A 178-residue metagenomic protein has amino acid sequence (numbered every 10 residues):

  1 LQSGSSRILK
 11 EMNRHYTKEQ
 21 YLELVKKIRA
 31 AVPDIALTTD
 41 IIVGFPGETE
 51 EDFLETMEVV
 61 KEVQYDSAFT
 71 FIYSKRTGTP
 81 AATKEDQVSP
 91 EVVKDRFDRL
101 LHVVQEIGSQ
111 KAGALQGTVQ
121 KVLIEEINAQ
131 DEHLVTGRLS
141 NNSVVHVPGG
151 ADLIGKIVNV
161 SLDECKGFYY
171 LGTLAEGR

Functional and structural regions predicted by a protein language model:
L1-S67, K75-V92: Conserved non-cysteine loop/helix-boundary elements of the Radical SAM core domain that shape
T83-R178: Terminal RNA-binding accessory module
